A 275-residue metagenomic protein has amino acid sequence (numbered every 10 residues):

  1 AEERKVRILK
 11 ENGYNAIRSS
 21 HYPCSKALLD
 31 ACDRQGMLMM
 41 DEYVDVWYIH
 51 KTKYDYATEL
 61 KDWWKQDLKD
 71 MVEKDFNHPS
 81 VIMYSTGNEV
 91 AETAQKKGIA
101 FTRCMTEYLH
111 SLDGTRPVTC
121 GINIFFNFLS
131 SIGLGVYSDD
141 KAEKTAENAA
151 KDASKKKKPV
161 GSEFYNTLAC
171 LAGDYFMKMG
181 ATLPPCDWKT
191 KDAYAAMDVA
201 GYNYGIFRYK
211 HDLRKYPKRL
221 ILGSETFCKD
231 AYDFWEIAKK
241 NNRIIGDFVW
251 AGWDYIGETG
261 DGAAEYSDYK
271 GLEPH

Functional and structural regions predicted by a protein language model:
A1-H275: Extended substrate-binding grooves/exosites of carbohydrate-active enzymes
